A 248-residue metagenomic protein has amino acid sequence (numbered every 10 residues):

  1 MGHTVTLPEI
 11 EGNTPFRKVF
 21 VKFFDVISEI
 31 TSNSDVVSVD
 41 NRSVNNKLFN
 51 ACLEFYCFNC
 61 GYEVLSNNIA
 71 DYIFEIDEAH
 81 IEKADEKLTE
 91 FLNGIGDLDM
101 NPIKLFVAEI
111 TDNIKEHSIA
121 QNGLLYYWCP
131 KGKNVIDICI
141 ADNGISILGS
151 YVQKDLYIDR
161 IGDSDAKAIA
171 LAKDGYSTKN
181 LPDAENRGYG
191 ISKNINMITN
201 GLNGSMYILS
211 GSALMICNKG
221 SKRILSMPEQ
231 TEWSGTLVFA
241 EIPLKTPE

Functional and structural regions predicted by a protein language model:
M1-S32, C60, D155-A166, A170-E248: Flexible, glycine-/charge-rich segments associated with ATP-binding catalytic modules
S32-K47: Short, glycine-/small-residue-enriched flexible loop/hinge segments at domain edges that mediate gating
N45-N46, E86-A108: Conserved short strand/loop->alpha-helix "switch" segment adjacent to the catalytic nucleotide/phosphoryl-transfer site
A51-E78: A broadly used, surface-exposed interaction patch
C52-Y56, L98-G132, S192-I195, N200: Conserved ATP-binding N-box helix of the HATPase_c
N134-I138, T236: Short beta-strand element(s) in the Bergerat
D142: Acidic ATP/Mg2+-coordinating residue in the GHKL
I145: Glycine-rich G1-box
